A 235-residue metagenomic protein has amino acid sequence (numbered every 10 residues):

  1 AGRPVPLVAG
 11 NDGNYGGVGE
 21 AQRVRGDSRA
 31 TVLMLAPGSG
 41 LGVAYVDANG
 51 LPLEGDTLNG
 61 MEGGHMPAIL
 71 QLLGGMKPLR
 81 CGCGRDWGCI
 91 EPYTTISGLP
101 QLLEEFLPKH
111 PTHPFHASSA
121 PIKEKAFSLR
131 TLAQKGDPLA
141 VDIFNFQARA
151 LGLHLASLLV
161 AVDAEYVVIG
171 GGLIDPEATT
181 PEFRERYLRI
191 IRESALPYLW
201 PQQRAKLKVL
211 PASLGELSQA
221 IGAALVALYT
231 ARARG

Functional and structural regions predicted by a protein language model:
G2-V5, Q22-A30, L70-G235: ATP-binding/phosphotransfer module of carbohydrate and carboxylate kinases, centering on a glycine-rich
P6-D12: General beta-strand structural signal in soluble alpha/beta enzymes
G10, L33-G40, A44, G170: Short beta-strand segments
Y15: Short, glycine/acidic-enriched loop or turn micro-motifs at the edges of active sites
V18, L41-N49: Short beta-strand scaffold segments in enzyme catalytic cores
A30, S39-L41, G64, I221: Change "...and in nucleic-acid phosphodiester-cleaving endonucleases..." to "...and in nucleic-acid processing enzymes
L51-L53: Hydrophobic "anchor" residues
L58-L72: A short, polar/charged loop-to-alpha-helix boundary motif
